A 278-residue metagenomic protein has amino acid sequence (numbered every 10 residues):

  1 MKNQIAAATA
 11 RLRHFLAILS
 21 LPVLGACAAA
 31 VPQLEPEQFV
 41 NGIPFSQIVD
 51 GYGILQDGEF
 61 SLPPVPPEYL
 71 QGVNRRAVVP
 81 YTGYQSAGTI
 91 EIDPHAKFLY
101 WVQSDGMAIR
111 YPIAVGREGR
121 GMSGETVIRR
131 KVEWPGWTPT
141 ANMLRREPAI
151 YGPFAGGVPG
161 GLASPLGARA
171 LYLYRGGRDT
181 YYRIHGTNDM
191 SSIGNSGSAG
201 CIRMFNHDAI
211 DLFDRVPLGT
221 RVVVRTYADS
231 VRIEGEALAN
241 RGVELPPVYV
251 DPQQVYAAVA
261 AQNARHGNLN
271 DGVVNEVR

Functional and structural regions predicted by a protein language model:
K2-L12, S20-I202, N206-R278: N-terminal pre-domains immediately preceding structured catalytic cores
